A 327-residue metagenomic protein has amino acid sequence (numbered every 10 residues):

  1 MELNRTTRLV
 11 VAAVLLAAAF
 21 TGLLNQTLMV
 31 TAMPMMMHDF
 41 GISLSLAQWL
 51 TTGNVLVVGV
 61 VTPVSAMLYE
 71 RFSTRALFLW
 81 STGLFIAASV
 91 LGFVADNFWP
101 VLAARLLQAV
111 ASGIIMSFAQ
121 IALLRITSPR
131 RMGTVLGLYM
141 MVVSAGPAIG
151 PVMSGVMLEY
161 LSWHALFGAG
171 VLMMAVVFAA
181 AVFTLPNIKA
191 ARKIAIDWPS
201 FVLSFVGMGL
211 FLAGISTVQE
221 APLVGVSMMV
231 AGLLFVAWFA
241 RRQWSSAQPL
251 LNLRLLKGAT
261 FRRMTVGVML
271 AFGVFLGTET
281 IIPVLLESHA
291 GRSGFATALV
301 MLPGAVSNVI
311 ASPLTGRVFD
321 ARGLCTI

Functional and structural regions predicted by a protein language model:
M1-R5: Short, Lys/Arg-rich, polar N-terminal cytosolic tail immediately upstream of the first transmembrane signal-anchor
T7-P34, F40-A66, E70, R75-F78 (+13 more regions): 12-transmembrane solute porter fold
A88-F93, Q108, L124, A181: MFS-fold secondary transporters
V94-R105, S162: Helix-loop junctions at membrane interfaces in 12-TM secondary transporters
F98, K189-I194, I215-P222: Membrane-interface helix caps and helix-loop-helix hairpins in membrane proteins
L106-M141: Cytoplasmic helix-loop-helix junction between adjacent transmembrane helices in 12-TM secondary transporters
V171-A190, F205-T217, A231-S246: C-terminal membrane-cytosol helix-exit motif in multi-pass small-molecule transporters
